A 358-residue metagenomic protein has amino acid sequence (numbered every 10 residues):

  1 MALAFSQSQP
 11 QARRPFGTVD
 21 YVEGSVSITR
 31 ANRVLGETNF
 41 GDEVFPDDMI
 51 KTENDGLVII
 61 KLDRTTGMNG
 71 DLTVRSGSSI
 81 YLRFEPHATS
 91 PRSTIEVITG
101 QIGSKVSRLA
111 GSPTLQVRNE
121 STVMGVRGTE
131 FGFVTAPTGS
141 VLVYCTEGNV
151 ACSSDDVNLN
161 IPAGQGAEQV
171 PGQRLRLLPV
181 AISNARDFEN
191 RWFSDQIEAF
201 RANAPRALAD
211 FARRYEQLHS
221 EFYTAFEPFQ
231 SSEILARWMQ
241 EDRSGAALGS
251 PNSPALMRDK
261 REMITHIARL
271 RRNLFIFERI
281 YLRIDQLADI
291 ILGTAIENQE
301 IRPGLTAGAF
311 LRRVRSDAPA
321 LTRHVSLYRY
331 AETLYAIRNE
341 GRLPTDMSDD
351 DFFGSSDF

Functional and structural regions predicted by a protein language model:
M1-S6: Hydrophobic h-region of N-terminal signal peptides that target proteins for export in Gram-negative bacteria
Q7-L57, K61-G249, S253-L256, L287 (+1 more regions): Flexible, surface-exposed loop/linker segments and immediately adjacent secondary-structure boundaries
E216, S220-F358: Long, low-complexity or tandemly repetitive, helically biased scaffold regions used for multimeric assembly/adhesion
